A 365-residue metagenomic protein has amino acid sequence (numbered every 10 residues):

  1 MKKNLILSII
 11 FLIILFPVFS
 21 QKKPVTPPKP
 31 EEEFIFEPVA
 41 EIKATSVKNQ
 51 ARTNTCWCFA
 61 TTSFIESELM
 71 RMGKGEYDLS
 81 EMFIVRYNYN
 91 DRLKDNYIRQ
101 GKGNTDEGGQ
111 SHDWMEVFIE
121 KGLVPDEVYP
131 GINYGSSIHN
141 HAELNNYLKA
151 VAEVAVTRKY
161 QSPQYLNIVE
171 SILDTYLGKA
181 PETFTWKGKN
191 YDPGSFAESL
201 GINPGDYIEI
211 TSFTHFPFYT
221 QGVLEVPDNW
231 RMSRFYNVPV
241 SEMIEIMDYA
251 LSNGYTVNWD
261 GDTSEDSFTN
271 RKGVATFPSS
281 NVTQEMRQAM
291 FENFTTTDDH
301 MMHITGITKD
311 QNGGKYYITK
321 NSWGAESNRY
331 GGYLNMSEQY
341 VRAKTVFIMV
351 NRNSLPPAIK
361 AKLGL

Functional and structural regions predicted by a protein language model:
M1-K23: Bacterial Sec-dependent N-terminal signal peptides
I10, Q21, K43-S67, Y87: Cross-family signature of deubiquitinases and ubiquitin-like deconjugating cysteine proteases
K22-I42: N-terminal regions that are enriched for targeting/export leaders and immediately downstream pro/stem segments
I42-N54, I98-D106, N229-N237, I246-M247 (+1 more regions): Second-shell loop/turn segments in exported
R52, W57-T61, I65, Q110-W114 (+3 more regions): Stable alpha-helical elements in mature extracytoplasmic
C58, F83-R86, W114-E116, P125-V128 (+4 more regions): Structural recognition of the beta-strand scaffold that forms the well-ordered cores of secreted hydrolase catalytic
E81-G188: Papain-like cysteine protease catalytic cores
P163, N167-L365: Active-site signature of cysteine proteases
